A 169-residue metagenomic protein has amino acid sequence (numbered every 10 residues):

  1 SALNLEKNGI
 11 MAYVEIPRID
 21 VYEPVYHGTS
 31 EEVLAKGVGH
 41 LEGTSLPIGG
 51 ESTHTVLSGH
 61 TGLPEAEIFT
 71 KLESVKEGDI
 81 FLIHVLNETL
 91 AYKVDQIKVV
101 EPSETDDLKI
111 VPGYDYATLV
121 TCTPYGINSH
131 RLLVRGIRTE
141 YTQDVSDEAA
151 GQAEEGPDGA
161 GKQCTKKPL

Functional and structural regions predicted by a protein language model:
S1-L169: Solvent-exposed, non-transmembrane regions of membrane-associated and secreted proteins
